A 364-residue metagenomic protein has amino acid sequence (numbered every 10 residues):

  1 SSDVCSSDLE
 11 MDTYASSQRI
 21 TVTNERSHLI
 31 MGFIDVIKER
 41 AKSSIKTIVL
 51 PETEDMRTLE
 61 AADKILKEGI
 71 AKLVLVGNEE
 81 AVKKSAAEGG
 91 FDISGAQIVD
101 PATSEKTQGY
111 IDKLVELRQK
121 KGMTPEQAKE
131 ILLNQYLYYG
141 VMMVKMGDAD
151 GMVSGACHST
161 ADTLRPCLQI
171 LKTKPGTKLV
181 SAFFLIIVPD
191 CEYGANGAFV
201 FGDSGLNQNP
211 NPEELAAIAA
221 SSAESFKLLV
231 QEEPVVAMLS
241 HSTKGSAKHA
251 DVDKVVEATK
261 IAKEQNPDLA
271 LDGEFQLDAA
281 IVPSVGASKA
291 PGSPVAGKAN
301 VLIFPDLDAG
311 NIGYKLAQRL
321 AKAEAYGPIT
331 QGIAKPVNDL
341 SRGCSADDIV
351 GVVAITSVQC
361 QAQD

Functional and structural regions predicted by a protein language model:
S1-S6, N24: Short, small-residue-biased leader/transition segments that mark boundaries at the very start of proteins
S6, A15-S17: Compositionally biased, low-complexity intrinsically disordered regions
E10, L29-I30: Residue-level detector of intrinsically disordered terminal segments
T13-A15, E25: Short hydrophobic alpha-helical segments enriched in small aliphatic residues
I30-A296, V301-D364: Anion-binding alpha/beta catalytic cores of soluble intermediary-metabolism enzymes, centered on
